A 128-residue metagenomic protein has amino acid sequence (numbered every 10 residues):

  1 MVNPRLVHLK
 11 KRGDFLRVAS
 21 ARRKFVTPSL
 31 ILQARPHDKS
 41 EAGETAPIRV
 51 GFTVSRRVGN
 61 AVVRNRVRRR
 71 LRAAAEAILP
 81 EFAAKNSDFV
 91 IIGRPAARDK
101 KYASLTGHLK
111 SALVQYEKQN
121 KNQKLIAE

Functional and structural regions predicted by a protein language model:
M1-E128: Positively charged, solvent-exposed patches that mediate nucleic-acid binding
